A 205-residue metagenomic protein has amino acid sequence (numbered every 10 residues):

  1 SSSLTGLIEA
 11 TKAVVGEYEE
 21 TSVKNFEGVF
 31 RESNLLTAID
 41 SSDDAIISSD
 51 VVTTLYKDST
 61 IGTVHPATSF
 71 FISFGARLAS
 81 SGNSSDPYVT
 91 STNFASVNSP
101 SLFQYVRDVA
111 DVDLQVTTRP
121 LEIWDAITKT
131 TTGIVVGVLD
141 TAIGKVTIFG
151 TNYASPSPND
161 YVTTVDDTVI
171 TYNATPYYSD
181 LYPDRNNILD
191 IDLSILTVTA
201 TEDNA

Functional and structural regions predicted by a protein language model:
S1-F71, A142, E202-N204: Acidic, low-complexity glycine/serine/threonine-rich segments
A45-I47, T54-S99, V165-A205: Polar low-complexity, Ser/Thr/Gly/Ala/Asp/Asn-rich disordered segments used for subunit assembly and tip/surface
N98-T128: Short, basic/low-complexity N-terminal boundary segments at the transition from targeting/disordered tails
T117, W124-A205: Surface-exposed interaction regions enriched in Ser/Thr/Asp/Glu that occur as long low-complexity tracts or repetitive
